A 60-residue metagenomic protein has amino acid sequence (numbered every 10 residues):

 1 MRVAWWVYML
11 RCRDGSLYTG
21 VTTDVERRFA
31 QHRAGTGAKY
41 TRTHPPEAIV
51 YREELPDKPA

Functional and structural regions predicted by a protein language model:
M1-K39, P45-P59: GIY-YIG nuclease catalytic motif and its immediate N-terminal context
